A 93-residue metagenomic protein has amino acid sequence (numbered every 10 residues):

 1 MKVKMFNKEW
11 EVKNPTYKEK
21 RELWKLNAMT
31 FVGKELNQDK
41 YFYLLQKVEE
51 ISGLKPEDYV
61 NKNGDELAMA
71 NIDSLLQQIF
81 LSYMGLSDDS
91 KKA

Functional and structural regions predicted by a protein language model:
M1-N7: Short acidic-hydrophobic surface loop/beta-edge motif
E9-E11: Short, solvent-exposed loop/turn motifs
K13-A93: Short, surface-exposed, charged amphipathic helix/loop patches that serve as local interaction elements
